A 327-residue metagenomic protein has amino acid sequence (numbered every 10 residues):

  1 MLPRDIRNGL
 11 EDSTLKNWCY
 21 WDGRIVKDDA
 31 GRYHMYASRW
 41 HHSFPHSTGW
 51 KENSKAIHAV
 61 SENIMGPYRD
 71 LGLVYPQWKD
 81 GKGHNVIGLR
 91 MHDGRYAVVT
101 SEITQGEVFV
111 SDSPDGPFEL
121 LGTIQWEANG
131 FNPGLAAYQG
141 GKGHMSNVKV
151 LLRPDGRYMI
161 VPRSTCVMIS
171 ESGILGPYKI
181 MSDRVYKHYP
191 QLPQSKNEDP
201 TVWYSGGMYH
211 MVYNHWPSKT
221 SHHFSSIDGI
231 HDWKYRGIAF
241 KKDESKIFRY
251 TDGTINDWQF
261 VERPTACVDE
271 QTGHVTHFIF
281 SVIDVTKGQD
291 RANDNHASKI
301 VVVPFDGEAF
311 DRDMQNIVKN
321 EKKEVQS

Functional and structural regions predicted by a protein language model:
M1-S327: Carbohydrate-active catalytic/glycan-binding domains of CAZyme proteins, especially the secreted or lumenal ectodomains
